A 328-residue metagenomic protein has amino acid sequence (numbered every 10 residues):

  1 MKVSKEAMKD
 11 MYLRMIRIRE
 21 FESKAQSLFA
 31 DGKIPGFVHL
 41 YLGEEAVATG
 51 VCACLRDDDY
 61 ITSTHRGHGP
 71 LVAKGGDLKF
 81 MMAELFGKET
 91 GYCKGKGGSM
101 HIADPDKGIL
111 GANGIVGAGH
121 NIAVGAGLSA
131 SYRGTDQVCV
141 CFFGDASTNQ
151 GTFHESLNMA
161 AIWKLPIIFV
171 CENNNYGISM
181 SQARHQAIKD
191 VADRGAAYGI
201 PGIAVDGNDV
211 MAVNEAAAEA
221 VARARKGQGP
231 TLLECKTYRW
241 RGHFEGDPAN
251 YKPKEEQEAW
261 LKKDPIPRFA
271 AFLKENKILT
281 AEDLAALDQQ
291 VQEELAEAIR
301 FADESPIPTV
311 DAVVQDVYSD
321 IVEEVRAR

Functional and structural regions predicted by a protein language model:
L13-F29: N-terminal glycine-rich anion-binding loops that anchor highly charged ligand groups
S23-Q26, K33-W163, S181-A187, A192 (+1 more regions): Cofactor-binding active-site loop characterized by glycine-rich and histidine/acidic residues
G69, N175-I178, R239-R241: Short gly/pro/ser/thr-enriched loop/turn and capping motifs at secondary-structure boundaries
N121, S131-T135, A187-E219, K262-D288: Conserved thiamine diphosphate
W163-A183: A short, conserved beta-to-alpha structural element at the edge of catalytic cores that scaffolds binding
V170-C171, I203-D206, V213, L232-K236: Short, conserved beta-strand edge motifs with alternating hydrophobic and charged residues
N175-M180, I200-V205, N250-E258, D283-L284: Short beta-alpha connecting loops at secondary-structure transitions that line or flank enzyme active sites
R223-R328: Glycine/aspartate-rich loop-and-adjacent alpha/beta segment that forms the canonical ThDP
